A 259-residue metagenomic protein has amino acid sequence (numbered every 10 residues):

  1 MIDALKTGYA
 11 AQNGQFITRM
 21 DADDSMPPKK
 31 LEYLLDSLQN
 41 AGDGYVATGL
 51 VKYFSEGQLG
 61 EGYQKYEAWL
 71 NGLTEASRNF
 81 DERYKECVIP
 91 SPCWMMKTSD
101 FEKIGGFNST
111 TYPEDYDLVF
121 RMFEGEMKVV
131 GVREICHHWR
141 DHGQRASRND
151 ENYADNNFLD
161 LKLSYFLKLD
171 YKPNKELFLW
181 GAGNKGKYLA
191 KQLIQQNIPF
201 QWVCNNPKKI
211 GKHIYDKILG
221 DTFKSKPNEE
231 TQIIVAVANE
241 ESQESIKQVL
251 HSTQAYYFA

Functional and structural regions predicted by a protein language model:
M1-D150: Nucleotide-sugar donor-binding/catalytic module of glycosyltransferases that assemble extracellular/cell-envelope
Q15, Y45, F200, T231-Q232: Conserved acidic residues
T48-L50, L179, C204, A236: Short beta-strand segments
E134-I135, W139-H142, R148-P173: Catalytic core of nucleotide-sugar-dependent glycosyltransferases
N174-L193: Glycine-rich adenosine-cofactor-binding loop
F200-N206: Short internal beta-strands
K208-A259: Phosphate-bearing ligand-interacting subdomains that bind or position ATP/ADP/UDP/GDP/NAD(P) or nucleotide-linked
